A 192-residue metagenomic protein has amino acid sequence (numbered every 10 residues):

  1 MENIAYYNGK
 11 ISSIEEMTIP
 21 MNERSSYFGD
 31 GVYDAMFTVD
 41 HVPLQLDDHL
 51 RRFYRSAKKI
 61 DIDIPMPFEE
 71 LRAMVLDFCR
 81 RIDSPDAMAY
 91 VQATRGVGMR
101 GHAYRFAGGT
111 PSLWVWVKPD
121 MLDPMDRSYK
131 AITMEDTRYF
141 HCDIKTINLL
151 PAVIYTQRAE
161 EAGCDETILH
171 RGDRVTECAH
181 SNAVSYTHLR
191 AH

Functional and structural regions predicted by a protein language model:
M1-T167, R171-R174: Conserved alpha/beta cores of soluble small-molecule-handling proteins
T167-I168, N182-S185: Short beta-strand scaffold segments in enzyme catalytic cores
T176-A179: Short beta-strand/strand-turn micro-motif
T187-H192: Conserved small/polar residues in nucleotide/adenosyl-binding loops
